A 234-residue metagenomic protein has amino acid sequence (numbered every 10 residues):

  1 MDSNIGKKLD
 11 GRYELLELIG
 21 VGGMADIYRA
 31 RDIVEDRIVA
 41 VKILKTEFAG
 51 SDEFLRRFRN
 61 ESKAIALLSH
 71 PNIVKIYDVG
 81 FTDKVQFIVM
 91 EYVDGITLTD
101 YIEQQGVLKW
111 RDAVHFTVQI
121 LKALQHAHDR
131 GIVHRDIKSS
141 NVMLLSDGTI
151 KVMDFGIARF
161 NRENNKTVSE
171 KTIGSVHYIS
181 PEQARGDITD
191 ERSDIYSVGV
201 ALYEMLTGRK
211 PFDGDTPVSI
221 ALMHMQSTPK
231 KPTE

Functional and structural regions predicted by a protein language model:
L15-G22, I27: Protein kinase glycine-rich loop
K45-L67: AlphaC helix of the eukaryotic protein kinase fold
V79: Activation-segment/catalytic-loop signature of the eukaryotic protein kinase fold
D83-T97, Y101: Conserved short submotifs of the Hanks-type protein kinase catalytic core that shape the nucleotide-binding pocket
F116-T117: Activation segment signature within eukaryotic-like protein kinase domains
I120-I132: Protein kinase catalytic-loop region centered on the HRD/HxD motif
H177-E234: C-terminal lobe helix-coil module of Hanks-type protein kinase domains
